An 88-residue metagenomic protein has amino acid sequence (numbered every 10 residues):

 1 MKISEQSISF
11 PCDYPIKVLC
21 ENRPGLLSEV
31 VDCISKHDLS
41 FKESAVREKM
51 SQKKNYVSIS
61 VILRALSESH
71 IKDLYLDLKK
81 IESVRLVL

Functional and structural regions predicted by a protein language model:
M1-S58, R64-L88: Long, contiguous binding/interaction regions
